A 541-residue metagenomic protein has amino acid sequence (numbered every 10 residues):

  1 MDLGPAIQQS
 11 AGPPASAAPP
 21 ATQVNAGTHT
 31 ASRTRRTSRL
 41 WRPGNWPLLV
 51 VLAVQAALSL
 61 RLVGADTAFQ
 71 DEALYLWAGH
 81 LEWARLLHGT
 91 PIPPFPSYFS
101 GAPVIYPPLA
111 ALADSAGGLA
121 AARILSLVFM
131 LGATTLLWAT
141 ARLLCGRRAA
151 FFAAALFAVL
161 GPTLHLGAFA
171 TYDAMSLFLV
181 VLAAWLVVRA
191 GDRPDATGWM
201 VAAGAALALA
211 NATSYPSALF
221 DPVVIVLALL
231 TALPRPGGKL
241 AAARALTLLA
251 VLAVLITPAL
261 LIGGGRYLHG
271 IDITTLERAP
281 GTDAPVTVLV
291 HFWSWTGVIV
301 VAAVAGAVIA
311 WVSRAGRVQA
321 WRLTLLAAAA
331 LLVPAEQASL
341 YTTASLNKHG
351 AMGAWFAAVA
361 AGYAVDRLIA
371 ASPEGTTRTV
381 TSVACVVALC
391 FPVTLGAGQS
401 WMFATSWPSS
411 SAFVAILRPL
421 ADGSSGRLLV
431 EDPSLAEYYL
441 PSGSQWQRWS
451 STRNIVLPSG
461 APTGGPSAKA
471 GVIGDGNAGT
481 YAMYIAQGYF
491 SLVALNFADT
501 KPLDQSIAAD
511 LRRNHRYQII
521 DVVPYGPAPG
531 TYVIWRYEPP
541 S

Functional and structural regions predicted by a protein language model:
M1-S59, R142, T247-V251: Start-transfer (signal-anchor) and selected internal transmembrane alpha helices of multi-pass inner/ER membrane
N25, R142, R147-R148, A183-A202 (+3 more regions): Membrane-interface transmembrane helices that cradle and orient dolichyl/undecaprenyl
L62-Q70, L86-P107, A116: Membrane-proximal lumenal/periplasmic loop motifs of glycosylation machinery
F69, A168-M175: Short acidic/glycine- and proline-prone juxtamembrane loop motifs at membrane-interface regions of multi-pass membrane
I124-L144, L182, L186: Transmembrane-helix motifs of polytopic, lipid-linked glycan transferases
L209-A212, D221-A315, V333, Q337-A344 (+1 more regions): Transmembrane-lumen/periplasm boundary regions of multi-pass, lipid-linked membrane glycan transferases
S217-A218, A364-I369, V380-P408, Q445-T452: Transmembrane alpha-helical segments
F403-S410, L417-G464, A482, A486-P502 (+1 more regions): Short periplasmic/luminal acceptor-recognition loop of GT-C membrane glycosyltransferases, typified by
